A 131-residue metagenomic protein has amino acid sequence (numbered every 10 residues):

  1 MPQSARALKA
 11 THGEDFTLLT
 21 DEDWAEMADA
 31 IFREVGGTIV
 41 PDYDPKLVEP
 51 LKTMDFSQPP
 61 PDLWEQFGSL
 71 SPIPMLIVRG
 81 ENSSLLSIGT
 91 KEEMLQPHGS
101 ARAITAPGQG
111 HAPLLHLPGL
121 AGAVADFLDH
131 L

Functional and structural regions predicted by a protein language model:
M1-A7, W64, V78, N82 (+1 more regions): A hydrolase-biased, glycine/serine/histidine/acidic-enriched motif that marks catalytic-domain neighborhoods in diverse
M1-K52: Conserved alpha/beta-hydrolase catalytic His-Asp/Glu region
F32-Q96, T105: Conserved serine/cysteine hydrolase catalytic core
A106-A121: Catalytic histidine-centered segment of alpha/beta-hydrolase-like enzymes
A123-L131: C-terminal alpha-helix
